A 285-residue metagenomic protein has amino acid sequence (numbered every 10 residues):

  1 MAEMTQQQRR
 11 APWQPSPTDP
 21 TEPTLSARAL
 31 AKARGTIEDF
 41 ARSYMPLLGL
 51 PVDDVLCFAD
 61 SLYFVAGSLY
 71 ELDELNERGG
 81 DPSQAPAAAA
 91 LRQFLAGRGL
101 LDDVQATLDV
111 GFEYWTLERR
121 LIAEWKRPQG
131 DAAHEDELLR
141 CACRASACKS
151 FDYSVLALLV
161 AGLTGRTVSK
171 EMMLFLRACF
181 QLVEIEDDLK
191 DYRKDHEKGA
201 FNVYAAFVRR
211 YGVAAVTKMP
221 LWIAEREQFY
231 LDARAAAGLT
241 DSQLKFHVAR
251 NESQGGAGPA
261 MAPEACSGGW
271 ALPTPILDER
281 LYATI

Functional and structural regions predicted by a protein language model:
M1-P23, R92-G99, E225-I285: C-terminal domain/tail detector
R9, P15-T24, R28-A31, F207-V208 (+1 more regions): P-loop/Walker A phosphate-binding loop and immediately adjacent motor/lid segment at beta-alpha junctions
P23-L47, D54-S68, L75-H196, Q243-V248 (+1 more regions): All-alpha helical catalytic cores of prenyl diphosphate-utilizing isoprenoid enzymes
L50-P51, R234: Flexible helix-coil transition and linker loops at the boundaries of alpha-helical arrays
K170-K245: Active-site/pore-lining binding-face segments in mid-to-C-terminal subdomains
